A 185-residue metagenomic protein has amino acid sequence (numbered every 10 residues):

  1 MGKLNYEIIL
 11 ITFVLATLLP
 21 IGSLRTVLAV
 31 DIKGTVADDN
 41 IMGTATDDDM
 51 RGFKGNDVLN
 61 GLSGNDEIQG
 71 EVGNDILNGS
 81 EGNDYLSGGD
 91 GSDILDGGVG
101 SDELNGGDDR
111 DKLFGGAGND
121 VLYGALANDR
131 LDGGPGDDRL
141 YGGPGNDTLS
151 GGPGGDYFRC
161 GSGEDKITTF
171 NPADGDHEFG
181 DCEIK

Functional and structural regions predicted by a protein language model:
G2-I11: Bacterial N-terminal signal peptides that target proteins for export
E7-I8, P20, N40, E67: Generic short N-terminal amphipathic or hydrophobic helices
T12-A16: Hydrophobic membrane-insertion alpha-helices, especially the h-region of bacterial N-terminal signal peptides
T17-T26: C-terminal segment of classical bacterial N-terminal signal peptides
G34, G43, G52, N60-G61 (+13 more regions): Glycine-centered beta-turn/loop sites at beta-strand termini
D38, D47, N56, N65 (+11 more regions): Consensus positions within tandem repeat domains that build extended binding/scaffold surfaces
E67, I76, Y85, I94 (+5 more regions): Extracellular beta-strand repeat scaffolds in secreted/surface proteins
